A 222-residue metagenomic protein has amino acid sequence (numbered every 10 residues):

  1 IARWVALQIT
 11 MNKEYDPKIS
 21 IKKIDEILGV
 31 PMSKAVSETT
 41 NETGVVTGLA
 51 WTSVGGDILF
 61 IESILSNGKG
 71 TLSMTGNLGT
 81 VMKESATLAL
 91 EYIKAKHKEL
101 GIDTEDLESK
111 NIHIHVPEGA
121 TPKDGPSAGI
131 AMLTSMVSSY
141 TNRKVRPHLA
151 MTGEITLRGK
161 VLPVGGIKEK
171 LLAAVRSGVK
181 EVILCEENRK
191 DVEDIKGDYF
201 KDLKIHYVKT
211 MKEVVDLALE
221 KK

Functional and structural regions predicted by a protein language model:
I1-D16, W51-V54: AAA+ ATPase "lid" subdomain C-terminal helix
I1-W4, E26-L28, E118: Core structural elements
M11, I24-I27: Surface-exposed fibrous attachment elements
Y15-I24, M32-T47, V54-K222: Peripheral, non-AAA+ core regions of ATP-driven protein-machinery
